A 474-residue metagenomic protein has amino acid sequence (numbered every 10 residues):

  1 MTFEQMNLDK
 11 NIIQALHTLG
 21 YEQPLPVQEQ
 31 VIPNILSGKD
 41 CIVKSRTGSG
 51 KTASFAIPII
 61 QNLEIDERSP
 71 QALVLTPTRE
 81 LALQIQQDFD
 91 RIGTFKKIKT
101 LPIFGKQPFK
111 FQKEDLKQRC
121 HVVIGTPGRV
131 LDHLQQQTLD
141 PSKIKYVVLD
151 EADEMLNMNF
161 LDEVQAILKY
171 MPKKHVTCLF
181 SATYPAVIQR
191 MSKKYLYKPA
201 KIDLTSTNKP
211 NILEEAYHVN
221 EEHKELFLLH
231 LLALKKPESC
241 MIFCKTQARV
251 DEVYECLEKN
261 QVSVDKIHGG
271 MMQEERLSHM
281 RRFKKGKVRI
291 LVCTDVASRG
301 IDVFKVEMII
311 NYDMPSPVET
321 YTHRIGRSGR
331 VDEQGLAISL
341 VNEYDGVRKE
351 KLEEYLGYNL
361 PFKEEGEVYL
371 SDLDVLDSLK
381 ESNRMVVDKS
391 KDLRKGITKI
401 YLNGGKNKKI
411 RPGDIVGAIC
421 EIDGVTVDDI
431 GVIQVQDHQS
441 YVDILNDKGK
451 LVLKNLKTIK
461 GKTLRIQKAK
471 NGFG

Functional and structural regions predicted by a protein language model:
T2-G474: Conserved helicase RecA-like core
